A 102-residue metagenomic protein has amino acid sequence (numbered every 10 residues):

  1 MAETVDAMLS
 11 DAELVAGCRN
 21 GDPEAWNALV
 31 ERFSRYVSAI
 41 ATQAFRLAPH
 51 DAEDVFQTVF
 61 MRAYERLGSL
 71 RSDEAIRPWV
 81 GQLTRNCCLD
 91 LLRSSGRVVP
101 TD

Functional and structural regions predicted by a protein language model:
M1-V5, N20-A28, S38-T58, R71: Short, charged helix-capping/linker segments at alpha-helix termini
M8-L14: Acidic, Ser/Thr- and Pro/Gly-rich low-complexity regulatory segments
C18-R19, L92: Hydrophobic residues in alpha-helical segments
D22, F33, G96: Conserved functional loop/turn residues at catalytic and ligand-binding sites
D54-M61, E74-N86: Structural recognition of an alpha-helix C-terminal capping motif at a helix-to-coil junction
E65-S72, R85-D102: Arg/Lys-rich amphipathic alpha helix in sigma70-family domain 2
